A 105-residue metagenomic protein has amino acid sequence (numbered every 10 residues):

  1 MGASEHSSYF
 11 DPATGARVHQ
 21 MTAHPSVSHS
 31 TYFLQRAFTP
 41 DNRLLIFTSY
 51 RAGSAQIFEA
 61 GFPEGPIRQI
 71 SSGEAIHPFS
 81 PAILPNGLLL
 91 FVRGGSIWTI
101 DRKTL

Functional and structural regions predicted by a protein language model:
M1-H19: Blade/loop signatures of beta-propeller domains
S4, G95, I100-L105: Beta-rich carbohydrate-recognition and catalytic domains
H6, R17-V18, G65-Q69, T104-L105: Predominantly a core beta-strand signature of beta-propeller blades across repeat-based propeller domains
F10, A60, I100-K103: Hydrophobic/aromatic beta-strand positions that recur at structurally equivalent sites within the blades
H19-S28: Surface-exposed loop and turn segments in beta-propeller and other repeat-based domains that flank or scaffold
V27, Y32-L34, S54-I97: Blade-loop segments of beta-propeller domains
F33-N42: N-terminal low-complexity or amphipathic/hydrophobic leaders
L44-T48, L90-V92: Residue position within the beta-strands of beta-propeller blades
